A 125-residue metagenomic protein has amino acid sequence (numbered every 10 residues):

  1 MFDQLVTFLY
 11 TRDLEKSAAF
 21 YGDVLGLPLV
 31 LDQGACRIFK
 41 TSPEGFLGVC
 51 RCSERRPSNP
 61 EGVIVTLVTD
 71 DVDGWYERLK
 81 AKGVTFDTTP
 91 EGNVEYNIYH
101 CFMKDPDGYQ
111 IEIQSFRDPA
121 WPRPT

Functional and structural regions predicted by a protein language model:
M1-D3, P57-G62, V94-E95: Short glycine-enriched loop/turn motifs at secondary-structure junctions
M1-E15, V63-V65, R117-T125: N-terminal beta-strand motif that seeds the catalytic metal site of vicinal oxygen chelate
F2, F8-L47: Core segments of cupin and vicinal oxygen chelate
A19-F20, D73-R78: Short amphipathic alpha-helices within nucleic acid-binding modules
P28-G62, Q110-S115: Conserved short beta-strand elements that form part of the metal-binding/catalytic scaffold of enzyme active sites
F46, T66, H100-C101: Short hydrophobic/aromatic beta-strand element in the GNAT-like acyltransferase core that lines or flanks the acyl-donor
K80-T125: Vicinal oxygen chelate
